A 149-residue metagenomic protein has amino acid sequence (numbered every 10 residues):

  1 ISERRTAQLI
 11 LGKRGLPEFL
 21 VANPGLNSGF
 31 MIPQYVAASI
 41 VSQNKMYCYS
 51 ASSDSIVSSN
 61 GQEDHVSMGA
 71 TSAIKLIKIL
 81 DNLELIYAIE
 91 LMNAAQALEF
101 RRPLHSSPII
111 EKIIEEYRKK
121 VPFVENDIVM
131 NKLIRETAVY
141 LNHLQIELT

Functional and structural regions predicted by a protein language model:
I1-T149: C-terminal auxiliary extensions adjacent to catalytic cores
